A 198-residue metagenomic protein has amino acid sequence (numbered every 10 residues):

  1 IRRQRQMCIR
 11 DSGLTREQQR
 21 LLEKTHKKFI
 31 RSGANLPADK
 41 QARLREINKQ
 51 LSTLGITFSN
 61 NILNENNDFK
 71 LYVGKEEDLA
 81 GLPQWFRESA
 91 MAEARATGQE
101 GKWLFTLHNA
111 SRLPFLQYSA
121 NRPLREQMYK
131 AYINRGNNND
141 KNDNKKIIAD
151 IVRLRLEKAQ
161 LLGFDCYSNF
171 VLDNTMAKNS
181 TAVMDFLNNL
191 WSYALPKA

Functional and structural regions predicted by a protein language model:
I1-I9: Single conserved hydrophobic/aromatic residue that forms the stacking wall/gate of nucleotide- or nucleobase-binding
Q18, K40-R43, I47-A198: Conserved functional hotspot residues or short segments at active or partner-binding sites across diverse domains
L21-K24: Acidic/polar surface patches and capping/hinge elements
H26-A34: Short, hydrophobic beta-strand segments
